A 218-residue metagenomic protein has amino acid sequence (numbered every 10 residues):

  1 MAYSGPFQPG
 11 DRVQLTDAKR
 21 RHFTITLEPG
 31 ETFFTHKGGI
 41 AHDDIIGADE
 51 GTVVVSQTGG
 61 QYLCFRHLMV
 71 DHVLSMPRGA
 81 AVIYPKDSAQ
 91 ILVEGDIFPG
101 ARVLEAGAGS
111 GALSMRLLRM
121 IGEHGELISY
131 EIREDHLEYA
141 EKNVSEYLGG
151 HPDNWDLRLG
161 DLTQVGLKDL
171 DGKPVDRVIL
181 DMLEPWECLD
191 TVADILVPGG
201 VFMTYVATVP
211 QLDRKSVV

Functional and structural regions predicted by a protein language model:
M1-R66: N-terminal auxiliary segments of SAM/dcSAM-dependent transferases
F98-G109: Conserved class I S-adenosyl-L-methionine
S110-E123: Conserved SAM-binding loop of SAM-dependent methyltransferases across substrates and taxa, primarily the Class I
L118, E187-P198: A short glycine-rich, Lys/Arg-flanked "PGG" loop and its adjoining helix->strand segment in the class I
H124-I128: Short beta-strand element of Class I
Y130-K173, R177-L180: S-adenosyl-L-methionine
G199-A207: Conserved beta-strand signature within the Rossmann-like core of class I S-adenosyl-L-methionine
V217: Conserved small/polar residues in nucleotide/adenosyl-binding loops
